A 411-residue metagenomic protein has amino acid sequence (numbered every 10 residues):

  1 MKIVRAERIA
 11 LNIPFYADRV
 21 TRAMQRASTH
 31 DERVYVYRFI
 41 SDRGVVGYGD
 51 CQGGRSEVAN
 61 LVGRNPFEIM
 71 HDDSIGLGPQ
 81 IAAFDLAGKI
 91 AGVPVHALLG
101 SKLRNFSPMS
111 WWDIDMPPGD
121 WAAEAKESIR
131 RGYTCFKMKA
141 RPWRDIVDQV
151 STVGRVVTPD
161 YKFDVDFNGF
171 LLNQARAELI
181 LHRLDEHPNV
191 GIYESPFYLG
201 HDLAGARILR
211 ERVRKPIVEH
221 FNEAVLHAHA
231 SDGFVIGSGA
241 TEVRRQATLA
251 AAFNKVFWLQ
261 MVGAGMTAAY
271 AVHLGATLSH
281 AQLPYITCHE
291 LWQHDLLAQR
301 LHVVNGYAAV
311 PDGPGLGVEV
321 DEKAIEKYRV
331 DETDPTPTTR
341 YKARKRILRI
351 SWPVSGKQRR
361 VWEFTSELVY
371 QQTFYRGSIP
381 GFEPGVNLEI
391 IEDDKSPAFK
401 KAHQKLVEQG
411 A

Functional and structural regions predicted by a protein language model:
M1-E178, H182-E186, R212, L297-A411: N-terminal capping/lid subdomain adjacent to the active-site entrance of alpha/beta enzymes
D50, A140, F221, M261-G263 (+1 more regions): Short secondary-structure boundary segments
R144-Y270: Catalytic core of soluble alpha/beta enzymes
S231, H280, A298-H302: Active-site loop ensemble at the mouth of alpha/beta enzyme cores that anchors a bound cofactor
M266-A268, W292-H294, V318-E319: Short active-site-adjacent structural elements
Y270-T277: His/Asp/Glu-enriched, well-ordered alpha-helical/loop segment that forms or immediately abuts the divalent-metal
S279-E290: Short helix/strand-capping turn motifs
C288-A298: C-terminal helical cap
